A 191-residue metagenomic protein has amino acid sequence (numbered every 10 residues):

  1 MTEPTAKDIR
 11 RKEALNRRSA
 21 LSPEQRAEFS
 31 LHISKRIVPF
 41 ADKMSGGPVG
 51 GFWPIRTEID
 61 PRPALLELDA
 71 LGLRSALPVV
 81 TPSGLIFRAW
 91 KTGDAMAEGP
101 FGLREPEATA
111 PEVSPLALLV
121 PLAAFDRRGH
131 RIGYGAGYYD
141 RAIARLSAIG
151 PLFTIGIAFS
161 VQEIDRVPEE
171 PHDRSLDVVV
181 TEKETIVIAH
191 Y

Functional and structural regions predicted by a protein language model:
T2-S114: N-terminal active-site beta-alpha-beta segment that forms phosphate/nucleotide-binding and substrate-recognition loops
T2-T5, I9, R17-S19, T109-L118 (+2 more regions): Surface-exposed, charge/polar-rich loops and edge strands
K35, V120-P121: Short, charged low-complexity linear motifs
P54-T57, A123-R127: Short glycine-rich anion-binding loops that position phosphate/pyrophosphate groups of nucleotides and phosphorylated
E105-P106, P121-A124: A structured binding-face within diverse protein domains that lines the active/interaction site
G135: Short polar/charged helix/loop
